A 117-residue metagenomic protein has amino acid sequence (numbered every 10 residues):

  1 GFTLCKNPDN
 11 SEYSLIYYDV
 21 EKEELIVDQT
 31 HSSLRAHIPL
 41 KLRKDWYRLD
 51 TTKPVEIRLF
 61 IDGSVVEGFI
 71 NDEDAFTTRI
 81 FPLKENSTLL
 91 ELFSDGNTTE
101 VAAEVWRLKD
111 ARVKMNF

Functional and structural regions predicted by a protein language model:
G1-F117: Beta-rich accessory regions
